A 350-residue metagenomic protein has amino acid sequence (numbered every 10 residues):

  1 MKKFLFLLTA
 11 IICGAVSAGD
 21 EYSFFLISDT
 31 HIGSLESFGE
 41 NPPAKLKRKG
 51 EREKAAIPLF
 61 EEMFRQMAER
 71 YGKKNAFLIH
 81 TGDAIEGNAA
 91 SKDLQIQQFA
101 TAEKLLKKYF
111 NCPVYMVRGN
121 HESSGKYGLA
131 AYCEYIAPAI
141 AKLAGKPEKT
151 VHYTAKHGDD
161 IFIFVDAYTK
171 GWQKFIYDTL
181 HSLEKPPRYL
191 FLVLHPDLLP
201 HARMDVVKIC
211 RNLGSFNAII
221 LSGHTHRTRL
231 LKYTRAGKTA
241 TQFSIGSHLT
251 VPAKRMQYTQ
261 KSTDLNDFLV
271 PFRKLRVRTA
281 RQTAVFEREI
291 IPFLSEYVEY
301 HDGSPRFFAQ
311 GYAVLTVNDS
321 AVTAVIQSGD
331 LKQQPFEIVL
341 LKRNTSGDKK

Functional and structural regions predicted by a protein language model:
M1-F4: Positively charged n-region of N-terminal signal peptides that target proteins for export
T9-S17: Hydrophobic h-region of N-terminal signal peptides that target proteins for export in Gram-negative bacteria
S17-D93, K350: N-terminal active-site segment of His-dependent metallophosphoesterases
G19, E62-F77, K156, I161-Q242: His/acidic metal-ligating clusters that form di-metal
Y22, I32-F38, W172-K174, V251-K254 (+1 more regions): Short, solvent-exposed loop/turn elements at domain surfaces
D29, G82-D83, G119-N120, H195 (+1 more regions): Active-site glycine-centered loops adjacent to acidic/histidine catalytic or metal-binding residues that shape
P42-K47, A89-D178, I209-N217, L230-G303 (+1 more regions): Extended active-site neighborhood of metal-dependent phosphoesterases/phosphodiesterases
S91-L94, V322-K349: C-terminal/domain-terminus segments
